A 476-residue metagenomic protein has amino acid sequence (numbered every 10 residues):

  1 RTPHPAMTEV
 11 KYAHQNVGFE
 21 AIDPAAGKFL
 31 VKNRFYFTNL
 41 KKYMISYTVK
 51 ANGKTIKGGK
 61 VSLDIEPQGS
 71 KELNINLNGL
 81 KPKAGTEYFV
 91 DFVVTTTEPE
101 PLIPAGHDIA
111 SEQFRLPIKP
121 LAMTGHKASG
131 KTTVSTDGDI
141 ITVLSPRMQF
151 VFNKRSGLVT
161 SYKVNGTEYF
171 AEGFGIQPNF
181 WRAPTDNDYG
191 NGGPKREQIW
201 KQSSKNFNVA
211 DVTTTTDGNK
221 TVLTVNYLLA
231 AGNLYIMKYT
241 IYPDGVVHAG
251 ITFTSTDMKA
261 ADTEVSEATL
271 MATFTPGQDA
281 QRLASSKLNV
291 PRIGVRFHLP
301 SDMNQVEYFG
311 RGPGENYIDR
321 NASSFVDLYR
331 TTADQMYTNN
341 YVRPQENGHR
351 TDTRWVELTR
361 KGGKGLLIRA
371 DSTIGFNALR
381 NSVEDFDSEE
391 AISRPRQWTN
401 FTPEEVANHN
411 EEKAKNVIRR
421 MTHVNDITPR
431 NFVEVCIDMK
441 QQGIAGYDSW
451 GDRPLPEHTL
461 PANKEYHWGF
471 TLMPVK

Functional and structural regions predicted by a protein language model:
R1-F152, A268, P276-Q281: Carbohydrate-binding surfaces of carbohydrate-active enzymes
N76-G85, E100, F114-K476: Beta-strand/loop-rich accessory regions of lumenal/periplasmic or secreted enzymes, predominantly carbohydrate-active
